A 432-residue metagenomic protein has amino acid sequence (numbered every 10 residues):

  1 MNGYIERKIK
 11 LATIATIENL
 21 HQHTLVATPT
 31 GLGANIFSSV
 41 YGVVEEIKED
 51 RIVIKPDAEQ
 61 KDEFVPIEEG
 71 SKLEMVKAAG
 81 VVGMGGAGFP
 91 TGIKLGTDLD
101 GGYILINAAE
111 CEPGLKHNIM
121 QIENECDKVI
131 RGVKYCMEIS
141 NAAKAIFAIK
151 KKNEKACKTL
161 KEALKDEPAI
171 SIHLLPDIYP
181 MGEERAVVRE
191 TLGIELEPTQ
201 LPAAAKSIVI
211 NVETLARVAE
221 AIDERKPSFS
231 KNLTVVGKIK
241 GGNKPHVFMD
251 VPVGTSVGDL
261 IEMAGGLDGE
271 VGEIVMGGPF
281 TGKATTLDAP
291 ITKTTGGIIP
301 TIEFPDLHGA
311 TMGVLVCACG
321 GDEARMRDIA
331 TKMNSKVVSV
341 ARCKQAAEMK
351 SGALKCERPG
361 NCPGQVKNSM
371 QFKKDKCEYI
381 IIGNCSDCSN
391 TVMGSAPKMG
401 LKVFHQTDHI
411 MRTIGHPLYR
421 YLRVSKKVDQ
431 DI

Functional and structural regions predicted by a protein language model:
M1-G83, I93, L99-G101, M137-F147 (+5 more regions): Iron-sulfur (Fe-S) cluster-binding modules
G88, E110, K151-N153, P176-Y179 (+3 more regions): Active-site-proximal loop/turn and secondary-structure-junction residues that shape catalytic pockets, frequently
T91, E112-L115, N153-C157, P180-E184 (+4 more regions): Short, well-ordered, mixed-charge alpha-helical segments that flank or form enzyme active sites
I104-N118, G241, A347-S351: Gly-rich Lys/Arg/Thr-decorated short loops/hinges at beta-loop-alpha junctions or inter-strand turns that position
H117-N118, N124, C388, K398: N-terminal and secondary-structure boundary signal
I119, E123-A143, G254-T255: Internal alpha/beta core interface subdomains
K151-V257, M263-E270, G278: Hydrophobic alpha-helical positions that pack around
